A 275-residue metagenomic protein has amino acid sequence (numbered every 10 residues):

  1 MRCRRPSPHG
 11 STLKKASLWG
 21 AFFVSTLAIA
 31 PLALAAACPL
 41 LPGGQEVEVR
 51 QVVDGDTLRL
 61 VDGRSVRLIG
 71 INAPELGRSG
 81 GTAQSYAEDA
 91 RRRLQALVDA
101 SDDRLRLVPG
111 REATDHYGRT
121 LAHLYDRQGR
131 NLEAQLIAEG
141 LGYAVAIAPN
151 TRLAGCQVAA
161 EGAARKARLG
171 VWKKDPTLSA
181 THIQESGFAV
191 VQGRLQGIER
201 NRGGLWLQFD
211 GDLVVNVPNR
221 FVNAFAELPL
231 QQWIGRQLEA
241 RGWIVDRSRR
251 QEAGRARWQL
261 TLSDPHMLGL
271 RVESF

Functional and structural regions predicted by a protein language model:
M1-L13: N-terminal secretory signal peptides that target proteins for export/translocation
R2-R4, P31-F275: Small beta-barrel nucleic-acid-binding modules, primarily SNase/OB-fold domains and secondarily Tudor-like barrels
S11-V24: Positively charged N-terminal leader segments that act as targeting/secretion signals
K14, A28-P31: Serine/threonine-rich, low-complexity intrinsically disordered segments
